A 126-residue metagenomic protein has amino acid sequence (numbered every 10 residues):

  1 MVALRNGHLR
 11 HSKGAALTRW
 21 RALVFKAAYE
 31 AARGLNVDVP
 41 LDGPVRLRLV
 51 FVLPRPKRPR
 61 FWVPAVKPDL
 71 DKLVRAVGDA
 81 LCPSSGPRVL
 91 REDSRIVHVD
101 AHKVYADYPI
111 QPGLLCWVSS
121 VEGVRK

Functional and structural regions predicted by a protein language model:
M1-K126: Acidic, proline/glycine-enriched N-terminal capping motif
